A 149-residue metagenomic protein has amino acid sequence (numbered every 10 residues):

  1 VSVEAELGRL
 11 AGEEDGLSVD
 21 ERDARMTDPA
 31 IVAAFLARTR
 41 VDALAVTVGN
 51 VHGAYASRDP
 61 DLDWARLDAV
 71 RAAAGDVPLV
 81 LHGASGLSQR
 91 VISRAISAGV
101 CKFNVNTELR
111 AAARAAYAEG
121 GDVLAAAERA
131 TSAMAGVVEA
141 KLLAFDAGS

Functional and structural regions predicted by a protein language model:
V1-G75, Q89, S93-A98, V105 (+2 more regions): Alpha/beta enzyme core
D76-V77, V123: P-loop/Walker A phosphate-binding loop and immediately adjacent motor/lid segment at beta-alpha junctions
P78-L87: Glycine-rich beta-to-alpha transition loops that act as phosphate-gripper elements at the mouths of alpha/beta enzyme
L87-S149: C-terminal alpha-helical cap/extension of soluble enzyme domains
